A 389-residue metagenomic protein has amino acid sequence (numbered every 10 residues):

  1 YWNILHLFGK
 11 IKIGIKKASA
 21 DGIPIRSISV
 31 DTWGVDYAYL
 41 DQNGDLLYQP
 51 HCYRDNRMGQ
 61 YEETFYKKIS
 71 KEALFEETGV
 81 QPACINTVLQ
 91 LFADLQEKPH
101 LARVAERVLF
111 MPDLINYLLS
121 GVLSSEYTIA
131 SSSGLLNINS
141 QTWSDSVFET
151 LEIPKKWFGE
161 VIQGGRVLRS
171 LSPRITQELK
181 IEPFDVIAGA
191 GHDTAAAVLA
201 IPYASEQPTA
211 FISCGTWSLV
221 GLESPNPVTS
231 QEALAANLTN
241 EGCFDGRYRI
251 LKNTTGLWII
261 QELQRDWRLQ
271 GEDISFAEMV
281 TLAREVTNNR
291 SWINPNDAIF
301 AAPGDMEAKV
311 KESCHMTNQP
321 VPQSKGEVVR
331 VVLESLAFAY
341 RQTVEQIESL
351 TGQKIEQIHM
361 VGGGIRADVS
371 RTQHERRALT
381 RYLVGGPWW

Functional and structural regions predicted by a protein language model:
Y1-Y48, Q60, T64, E76 (+2 more regions): N-terminal glycine/serine-rich phosphate-binding loop of ATP-dependent small-molecule kinases, especially carbohydrate
A20-Y53, T78-T87, N116-N137, E160-Q163 (+1 more regions): Short beta-strand-loop/turn "lid" adjacent to the catalytic site in phosphate-handling enzymes
P24-T32, R107-V108, E160-V161, G352-G363: Short glycine-rich phosphate-binding loop at a beta-alpha junction
N56-S70: Hinge/lid segment of periplasmic solute-binding proteins
Y66-G79, L89-V122, L135-Q141, D145 (+3 more regions): Active-site core segments that coordinate phosphate-bearing ligands/cofactors across diverse enzyme families
D145, L151-G164: A conserved helix-loop-beta module that forms one wall/lid of the active-site cleft in ATP-utilizing catalytic domains
